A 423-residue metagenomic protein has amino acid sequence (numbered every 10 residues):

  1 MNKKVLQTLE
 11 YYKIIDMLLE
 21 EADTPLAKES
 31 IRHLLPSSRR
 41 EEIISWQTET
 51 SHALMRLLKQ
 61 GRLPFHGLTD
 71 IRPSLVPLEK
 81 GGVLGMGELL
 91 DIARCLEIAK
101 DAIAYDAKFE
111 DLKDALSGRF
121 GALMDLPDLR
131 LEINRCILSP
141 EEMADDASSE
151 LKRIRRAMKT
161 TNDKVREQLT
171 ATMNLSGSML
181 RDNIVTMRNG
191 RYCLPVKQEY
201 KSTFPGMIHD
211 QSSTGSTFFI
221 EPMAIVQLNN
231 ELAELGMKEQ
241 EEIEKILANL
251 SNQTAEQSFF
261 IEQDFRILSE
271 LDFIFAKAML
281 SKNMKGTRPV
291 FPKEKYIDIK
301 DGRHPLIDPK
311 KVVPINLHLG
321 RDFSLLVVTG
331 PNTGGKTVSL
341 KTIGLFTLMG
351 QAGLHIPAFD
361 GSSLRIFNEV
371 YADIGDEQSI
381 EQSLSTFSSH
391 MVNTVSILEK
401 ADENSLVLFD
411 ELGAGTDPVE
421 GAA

Functional and structural regions predicted by a protein language model:
M1-D146, E150, I154, Q257-F260 (+2 more regions): Conserved amphipathic alpha-helical "coupling/scaffold" segments that transmit conformational changes between domains
D125-E141, Q227-A248: Extended, charged coiled-coil "arm/hinge" scaffolds of SMC/Rad50-like chromosome-maintenance ATPases and other large
K152-K201: Extended, Lys/Arg-enriched charged tracts that mediate electrostatic binding to polyanionic substrates
I154, M158-T161, L235, E239-I246 (+1 more regions): Intracellular alpha-helical coupling/juxtamembrane segments of multi-pass membrane proteins
M173-N189, A278-D301: Long, charged, glycine-rich C-terminal linkers/tails
R188-F219, N229, F291-P314, H318: SMC-family hinge/dimerization module
E221, L271, D410: Residue-level signal for inorganic ion chemistry
N283-T287, P292-A423: ATPase nucleotide-binding head domains, primarily ABC-like/P-loop NTPase cores
